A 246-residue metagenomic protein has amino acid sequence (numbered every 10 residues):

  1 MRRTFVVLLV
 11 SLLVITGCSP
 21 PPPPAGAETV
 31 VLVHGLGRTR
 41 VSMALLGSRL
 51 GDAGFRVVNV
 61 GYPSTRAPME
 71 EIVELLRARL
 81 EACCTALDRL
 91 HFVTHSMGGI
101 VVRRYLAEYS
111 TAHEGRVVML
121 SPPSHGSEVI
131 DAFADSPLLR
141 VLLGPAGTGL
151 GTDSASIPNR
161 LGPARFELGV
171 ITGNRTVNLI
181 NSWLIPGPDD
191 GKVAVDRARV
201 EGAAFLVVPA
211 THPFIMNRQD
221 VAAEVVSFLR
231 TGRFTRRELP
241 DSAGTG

Functional and structural regions predicted by a protein language model:
T4-V14: Sec-dependent N-terminal signal peptides
L12-L13, A44, E71, D131 (+2 more regions): Alpha-helical transmembrane segments and their juxtamembrane interfaces
P24-H34, R40-V41, L45, G51-P63 (+1 more regions): Serine-dependent carboxylesterase/thioesterase catalytic core of lipase-like alpha/beta-hydrolase/SGNH enzymes
A107-G246: Helical cap/lid subdomain of alpha/beta-hydrolase-fold lipid enzymes that gates access to the catalytic pocket
